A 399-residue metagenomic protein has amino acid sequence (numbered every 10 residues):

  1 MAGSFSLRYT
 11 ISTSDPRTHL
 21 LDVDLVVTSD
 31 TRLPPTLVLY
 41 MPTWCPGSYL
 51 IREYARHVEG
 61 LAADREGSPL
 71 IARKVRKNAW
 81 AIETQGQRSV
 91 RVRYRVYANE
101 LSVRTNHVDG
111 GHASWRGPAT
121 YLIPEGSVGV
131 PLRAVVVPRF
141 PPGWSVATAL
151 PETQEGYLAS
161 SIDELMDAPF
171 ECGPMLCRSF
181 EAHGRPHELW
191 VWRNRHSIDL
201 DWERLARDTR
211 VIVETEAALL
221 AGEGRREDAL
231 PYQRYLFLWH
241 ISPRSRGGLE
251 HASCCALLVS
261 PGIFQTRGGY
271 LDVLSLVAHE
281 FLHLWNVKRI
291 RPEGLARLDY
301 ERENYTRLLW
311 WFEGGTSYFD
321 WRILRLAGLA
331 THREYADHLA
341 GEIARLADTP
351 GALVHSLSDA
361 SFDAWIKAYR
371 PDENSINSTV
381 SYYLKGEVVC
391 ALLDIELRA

Functional and structural regions predicted by a protein language model:
A2-W44: Early extracytoplasmic/domain-onset interaction patches
L7-Y9, L21-L25, V90-V92, A134-V136 (+1 more regions): Hydrophobic residues positioned within well-ordered beta-strands of beta-sheet architectures
T13-S14, V26, G47-D109: A surface-exposed beta-strand-loop module
P42, Y54, R93-M175: Extended, low-hydrophobicity, Ser/Thr/Pro/Gly-biased non-transmembrane segments
Y54-A62, P131-P151, L158-E164, H196-Q233 (+3 more regions): Zn2+-dependent metallopeptidase catalytic core
S179-L308: Juxtacatalytic substrate-recognition/specificity segment
R291-L298, E303-E387: Acidic/His/Gly-enriched intrinsically disordered linker/tail segments that often contain short helix/coil "MoRF-like"
V388, D394-A399: C-terminal, non-catalytic "cap/extension" segments appended to globular domains
